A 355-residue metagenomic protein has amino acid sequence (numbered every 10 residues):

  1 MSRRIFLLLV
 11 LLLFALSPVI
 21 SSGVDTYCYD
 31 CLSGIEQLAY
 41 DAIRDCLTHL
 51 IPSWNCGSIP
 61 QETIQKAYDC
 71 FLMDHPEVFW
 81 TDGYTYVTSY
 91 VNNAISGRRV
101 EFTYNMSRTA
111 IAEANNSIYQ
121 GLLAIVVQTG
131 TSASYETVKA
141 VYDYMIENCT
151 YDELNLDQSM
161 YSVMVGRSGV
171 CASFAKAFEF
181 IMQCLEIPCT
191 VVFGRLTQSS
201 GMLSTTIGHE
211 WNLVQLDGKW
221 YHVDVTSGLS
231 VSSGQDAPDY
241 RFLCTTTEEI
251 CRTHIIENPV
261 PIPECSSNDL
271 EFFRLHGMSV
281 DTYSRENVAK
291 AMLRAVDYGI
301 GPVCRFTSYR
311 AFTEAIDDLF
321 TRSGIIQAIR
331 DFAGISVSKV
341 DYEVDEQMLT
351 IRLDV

Functional and structural regions predicted by a protein language model:
M1-G23, V141, V170-S173, A177 (+2 more regions): Gram-positive cell-envelope targeting signals
I20-Q120, D297-G301, A315-F320, Q327-V355: Linear, non-domain "peripheral" regions
E36, P60-I64, I111-N115, T131-V138 (+1 more regions): Solvent-exposed, acidic/flexible segments
Y104-M106, R195, S227, S308-R310: A mature extracytoplasmic/lumenal domain signature
M106-V163: Secondary-structure boundary elements
A124-A133, L196-I207, G234-Q235, Y298-G299 (+1 more regions): Intrinsically disordered, low-complexity coil segments
S173-E249: Hydrophobic/aromatic-rich core segments of domains that either
P238-R352: Low-complexity, Gly/Ser/Thr/Pro-rich intrinsically disordered linker/tail segments
